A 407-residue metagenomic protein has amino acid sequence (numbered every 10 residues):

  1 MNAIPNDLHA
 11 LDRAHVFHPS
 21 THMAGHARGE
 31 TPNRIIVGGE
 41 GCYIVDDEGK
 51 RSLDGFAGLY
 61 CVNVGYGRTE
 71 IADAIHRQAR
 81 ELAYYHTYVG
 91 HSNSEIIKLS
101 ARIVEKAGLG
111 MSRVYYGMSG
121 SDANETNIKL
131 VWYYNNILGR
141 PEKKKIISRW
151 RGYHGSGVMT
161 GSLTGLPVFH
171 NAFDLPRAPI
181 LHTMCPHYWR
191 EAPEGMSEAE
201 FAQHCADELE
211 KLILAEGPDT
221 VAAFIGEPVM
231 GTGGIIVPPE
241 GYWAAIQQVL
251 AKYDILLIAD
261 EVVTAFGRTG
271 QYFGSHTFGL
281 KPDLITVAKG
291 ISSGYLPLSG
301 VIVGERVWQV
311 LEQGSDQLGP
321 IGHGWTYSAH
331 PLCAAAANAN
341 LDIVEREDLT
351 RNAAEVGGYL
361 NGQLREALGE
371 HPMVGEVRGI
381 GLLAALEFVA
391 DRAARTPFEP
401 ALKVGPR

Functional and structural regions predicted by a protein language model:
M1-R407: Conserved N-terminal phosphate-binding loop of PLP-dependent enzymes in the Aspartate aminotransferase
